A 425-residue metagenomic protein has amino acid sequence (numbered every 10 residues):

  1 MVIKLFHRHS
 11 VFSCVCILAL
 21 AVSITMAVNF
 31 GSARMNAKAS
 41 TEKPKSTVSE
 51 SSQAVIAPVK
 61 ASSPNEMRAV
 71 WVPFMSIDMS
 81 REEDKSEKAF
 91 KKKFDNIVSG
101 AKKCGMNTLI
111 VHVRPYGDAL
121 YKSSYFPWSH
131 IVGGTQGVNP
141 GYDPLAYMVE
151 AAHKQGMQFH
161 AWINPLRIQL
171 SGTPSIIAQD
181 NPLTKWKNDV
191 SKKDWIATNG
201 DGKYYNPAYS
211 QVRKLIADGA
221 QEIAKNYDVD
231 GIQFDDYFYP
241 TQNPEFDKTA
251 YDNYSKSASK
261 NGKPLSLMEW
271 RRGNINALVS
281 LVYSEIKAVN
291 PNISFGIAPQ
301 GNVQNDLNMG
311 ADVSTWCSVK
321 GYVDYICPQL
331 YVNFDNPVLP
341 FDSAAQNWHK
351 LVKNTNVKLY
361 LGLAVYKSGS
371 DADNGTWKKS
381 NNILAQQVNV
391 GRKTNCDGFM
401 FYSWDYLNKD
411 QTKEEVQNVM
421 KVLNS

Functional and structural regions predicted by a protein language model:
T25-K45: Sec-dependent signal peptide cleavage junction
P64-K91, A161, L166-E222, N226: Active-site-adjacent "subsite" loops/lids of carbohydrate-active enzymes
I77-K88, P127-G141, N199-K214, P264-N274 (+2 more regions): The substrate-binding groove and active-site-proximal loops of carbohydrate-active enzymes, especially glycoside
K85-C104, I131-Q155, G273-L278: Aromatic- and glycine-enriched glycan-recognition loops and surfaces that form the carbohydrate-binding subsites
K92-D118, Y227-V229, Y322-V323, T394-G398: Catalytic domains of carbohydrate-active enzymes, especially glycoside hydrolases
G105-P140: Aromatic-lined carbohydrate-binding/catalytic grooves of carbohydrate-active enzymes
L183, K187-V319, Y331-V332: Polysaccharide-binding and catalytic clefts of secreted carbohydrate-active enzymes
Y322-P340, W348, T355-S425: Substrate-binding cleft of secreted/luminal carbohydrate-active enzymes
